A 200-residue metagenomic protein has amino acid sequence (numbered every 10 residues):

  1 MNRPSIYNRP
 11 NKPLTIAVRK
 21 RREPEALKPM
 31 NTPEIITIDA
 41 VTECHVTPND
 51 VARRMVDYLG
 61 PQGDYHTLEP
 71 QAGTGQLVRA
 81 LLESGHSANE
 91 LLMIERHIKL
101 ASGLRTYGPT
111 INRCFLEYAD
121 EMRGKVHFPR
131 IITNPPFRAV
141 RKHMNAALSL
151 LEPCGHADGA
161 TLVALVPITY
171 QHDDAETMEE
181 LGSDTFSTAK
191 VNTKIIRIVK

Functional and structural regions predicted by a protein language model:
M1-K200: Class I S-adenosyl-L-methionine-dependent methyltransferase catalytic core
